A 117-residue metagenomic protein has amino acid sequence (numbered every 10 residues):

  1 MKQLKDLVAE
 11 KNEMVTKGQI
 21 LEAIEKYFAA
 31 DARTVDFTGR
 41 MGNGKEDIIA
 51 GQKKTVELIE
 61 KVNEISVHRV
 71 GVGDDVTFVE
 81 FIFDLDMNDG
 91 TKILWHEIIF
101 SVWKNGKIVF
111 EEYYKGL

Functional and structural regions predicted by a protein language model:
M1-A30: Short acidic-aromatic low-complexity motifs
E10, Q19-A23, I48, I59 (+3 more regions): Anionic, Ser/Thr-rich low-complexity intrinsically disordered regions
L21-R69, G73: A solvent-exposed, acidic/Ser-Thr-rich amphipathic alpha-helical stretch
F28, F83-L85, I99, K115: Short beta-strand segments enriched in hydrophobic/aromatic residues within well-folded beta-rich domains
L58-K61, D84-I93: Short, cysteine-centered beta-strand-loop-beta hairpins and adjacent loop/turn segments enriched in charged/polar
N63-S66, E80, I93-I99: Short, surface-exposed coil-to-beta transition loops
V72-F83: A short hydrophobic beta-strand element
H96-L117: Short beta-strand edge/turn micro-motifs at domain boundaries
